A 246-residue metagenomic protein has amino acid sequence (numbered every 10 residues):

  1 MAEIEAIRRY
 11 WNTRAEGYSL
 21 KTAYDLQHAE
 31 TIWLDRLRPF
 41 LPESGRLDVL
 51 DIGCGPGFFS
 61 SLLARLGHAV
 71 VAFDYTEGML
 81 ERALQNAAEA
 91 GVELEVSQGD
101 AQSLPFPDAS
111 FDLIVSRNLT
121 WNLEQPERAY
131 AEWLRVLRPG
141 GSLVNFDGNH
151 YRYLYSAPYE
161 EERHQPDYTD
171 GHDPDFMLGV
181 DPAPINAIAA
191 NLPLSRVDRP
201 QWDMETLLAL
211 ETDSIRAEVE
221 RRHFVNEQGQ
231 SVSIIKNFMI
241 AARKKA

Functional and structural regions predicted by a protein language model:
M1-G45, F58-L62, R221: Conserved class I S-adenosyl-L-methionine
L50-I52, P56-S103: Class I SAM-dependent methyltransferase SAM/SAH-binding core
Q102-L113: A short acidic, Gly/Pro-enriched loop at the edge of an enzyme's catalytic core that lines a small-molecule cofactor
L113-P126: A short SAM/SAH-binding and catalytic strip from SAM-dependent methyltransferases
E127-P139: A short glycine-rich, Lys/Arg-flanked "PGG" loop and its adjoining helix->strand segment in the class I
S142-G179: Conserved class I S-adenosyl-L-methionine
L194-E211: Short alpha-helix
L210, E227-A246: Core SAM-dependent methyltransferase catalytic element
